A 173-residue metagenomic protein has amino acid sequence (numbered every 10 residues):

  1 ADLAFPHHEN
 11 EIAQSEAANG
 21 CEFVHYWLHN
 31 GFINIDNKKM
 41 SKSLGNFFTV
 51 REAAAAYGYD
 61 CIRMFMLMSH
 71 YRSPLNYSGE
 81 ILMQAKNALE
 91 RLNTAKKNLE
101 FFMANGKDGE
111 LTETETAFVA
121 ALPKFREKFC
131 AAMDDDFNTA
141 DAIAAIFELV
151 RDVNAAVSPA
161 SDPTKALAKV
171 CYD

Functional and structural regions predicted by a protein language model:
A1-E100: Alpha-helical recognition segments enriched in aromatics with Gly/Pro capping that present substrate-recognition
A18-C21, A55-A56, Y71-D173: Feature 926 captures the class I aminoacyl-tRNA synthetase adenylation module centered on the KMSKS loop
